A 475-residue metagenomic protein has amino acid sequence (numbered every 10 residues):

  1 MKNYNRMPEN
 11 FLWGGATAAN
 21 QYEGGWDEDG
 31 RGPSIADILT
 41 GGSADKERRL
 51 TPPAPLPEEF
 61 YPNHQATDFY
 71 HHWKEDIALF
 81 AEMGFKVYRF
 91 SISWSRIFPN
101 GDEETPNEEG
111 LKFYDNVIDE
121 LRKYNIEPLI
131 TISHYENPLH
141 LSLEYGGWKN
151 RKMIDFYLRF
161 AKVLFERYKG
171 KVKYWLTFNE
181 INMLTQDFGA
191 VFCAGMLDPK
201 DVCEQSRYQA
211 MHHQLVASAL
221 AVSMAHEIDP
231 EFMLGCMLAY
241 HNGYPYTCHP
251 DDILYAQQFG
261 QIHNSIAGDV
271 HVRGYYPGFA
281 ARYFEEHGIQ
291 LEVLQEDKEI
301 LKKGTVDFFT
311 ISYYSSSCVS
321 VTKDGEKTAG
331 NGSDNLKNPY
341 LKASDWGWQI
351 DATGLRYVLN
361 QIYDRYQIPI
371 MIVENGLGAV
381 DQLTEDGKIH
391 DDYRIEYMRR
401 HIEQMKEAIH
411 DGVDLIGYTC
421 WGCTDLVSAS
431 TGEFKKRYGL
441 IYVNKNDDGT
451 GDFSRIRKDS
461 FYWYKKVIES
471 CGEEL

Functional and structural regions predicted by a protein language model:
K2-T51, L56-P57, A81, N100-D102 (+1 more regions): Active-site region of glycoside hydrolase catalytic domains
E58-H72, K149-K152: Active-site mouth loops of central-metabolism enzymes
N63, Y70, G101-E104, A408: Short, flexible active-site loop motifs that bind/organize anionic cofactors or intermediates
Q65-A78, P99, G110: Internal amphipathic alpha-helical repeat/solenoid segments
H72-S93, K303-F308: Catalytic domains of carbohydrate-active enzymes, especially glycoside hydrolases
I92-P106: Glycine-rich, proline-tolerant flexible connector loops at the mouths of alpha/beta enzymes
